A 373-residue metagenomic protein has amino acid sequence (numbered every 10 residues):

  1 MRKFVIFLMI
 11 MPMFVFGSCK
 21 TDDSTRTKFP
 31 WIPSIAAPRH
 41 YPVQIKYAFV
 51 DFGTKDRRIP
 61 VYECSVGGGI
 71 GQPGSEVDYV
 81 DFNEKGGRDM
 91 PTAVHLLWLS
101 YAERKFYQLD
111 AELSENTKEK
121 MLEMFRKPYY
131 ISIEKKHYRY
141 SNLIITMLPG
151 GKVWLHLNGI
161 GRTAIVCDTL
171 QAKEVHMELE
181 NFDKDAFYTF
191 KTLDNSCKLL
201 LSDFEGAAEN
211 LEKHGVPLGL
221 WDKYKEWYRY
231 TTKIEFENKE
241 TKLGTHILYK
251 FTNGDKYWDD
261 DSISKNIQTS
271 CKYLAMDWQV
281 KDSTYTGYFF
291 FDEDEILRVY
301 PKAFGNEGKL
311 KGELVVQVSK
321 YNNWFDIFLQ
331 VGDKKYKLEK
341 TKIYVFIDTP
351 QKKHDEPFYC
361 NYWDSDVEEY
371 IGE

Functional and structural regions predicted by a protein language model:
F4-M13: Sec-dependent N-terminal signal peptides
V15-S18: C-terminal motif of bacterial Sec signal peptides marking the signal peptidase cleavage site
T27, G86-M90, E103, H137-R139 (+2 more regions): Solvent-exposed loop and beta-edge segments used for protein-protein assembly and interaction
S34-Y47, I234-K242: Structural motif
F52-S100, T241-F291, L297-R298: Tryptophan-paired
E103-P128, K281-G312: Structured interaction patches on ligand/partner-binding surfaces of diverse proteins
K120-W221, K302-E373: Compositionally biased low-complexity segments at domain edges in trafficked proteins and select soluble regulators
K191, C197-K272, K281: Long, low-hydrophobicity ectodomains and other hydrophilic envelope-associated domains
